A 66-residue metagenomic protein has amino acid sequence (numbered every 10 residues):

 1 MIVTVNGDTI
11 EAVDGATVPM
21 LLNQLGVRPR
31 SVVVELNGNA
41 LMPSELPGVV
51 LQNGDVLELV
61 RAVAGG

Functional and structural regions predicted by a protein language model:
M1-G65: Ubiquitin-like/PB1-type beta-grasp interaction modules and other compact soluble beta-rich domains
